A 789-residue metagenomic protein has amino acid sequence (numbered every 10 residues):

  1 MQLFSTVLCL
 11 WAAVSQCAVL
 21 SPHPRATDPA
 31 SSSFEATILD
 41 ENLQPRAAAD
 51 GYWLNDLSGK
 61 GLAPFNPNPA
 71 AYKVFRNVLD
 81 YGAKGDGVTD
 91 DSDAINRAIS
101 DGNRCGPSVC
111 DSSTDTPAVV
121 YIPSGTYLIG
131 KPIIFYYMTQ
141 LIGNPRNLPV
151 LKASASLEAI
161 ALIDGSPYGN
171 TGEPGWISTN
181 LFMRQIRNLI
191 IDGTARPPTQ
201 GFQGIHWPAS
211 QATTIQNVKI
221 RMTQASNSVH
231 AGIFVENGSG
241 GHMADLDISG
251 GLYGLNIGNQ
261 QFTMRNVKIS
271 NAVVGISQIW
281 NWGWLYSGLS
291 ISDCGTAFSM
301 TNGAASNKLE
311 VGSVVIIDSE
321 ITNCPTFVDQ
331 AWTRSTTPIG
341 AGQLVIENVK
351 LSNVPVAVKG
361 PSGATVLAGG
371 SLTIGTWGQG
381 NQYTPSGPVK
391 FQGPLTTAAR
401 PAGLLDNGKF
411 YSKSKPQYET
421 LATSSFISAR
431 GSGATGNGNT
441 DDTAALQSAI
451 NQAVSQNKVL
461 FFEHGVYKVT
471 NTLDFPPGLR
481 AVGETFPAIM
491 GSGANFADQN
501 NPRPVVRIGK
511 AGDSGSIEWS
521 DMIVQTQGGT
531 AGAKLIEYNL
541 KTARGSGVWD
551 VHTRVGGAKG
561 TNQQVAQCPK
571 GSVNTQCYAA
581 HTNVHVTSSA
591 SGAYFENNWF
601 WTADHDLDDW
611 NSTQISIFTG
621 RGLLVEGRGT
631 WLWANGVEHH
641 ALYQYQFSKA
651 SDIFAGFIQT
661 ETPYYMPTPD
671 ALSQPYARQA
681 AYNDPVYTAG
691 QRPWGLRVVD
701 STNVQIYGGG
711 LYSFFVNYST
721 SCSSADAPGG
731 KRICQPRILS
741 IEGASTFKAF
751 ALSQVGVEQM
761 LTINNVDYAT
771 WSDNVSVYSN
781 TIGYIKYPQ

Functional and structural regions predicted by a protein language model:
Q2-V119, P132-I134, R146-R196, Q200-G204 (+21 more regions): Extracellular "leader-to-stem" segments immediately downstream of a signal peptide or signal-anchor in secreted/lumenal
S108-V109, G130, L252-Y253, V273-G275 (+10 more regions): Generic recognition of flexible, low-complexity loop/linker segments
I122-S124, G130, F462-G465, V469-T470 (+5 more regions): Short His-Asn-centered micro-motif
I122-T126, M138, R146, H464-G465 (+2 more regions): Tight coil/turn sites that cap or link beta-strands
L128-G130, Y467-N471, P476, F654 (+1 more regions): Flexible loop/turn segments at secondary-structure boundaries
N437-A453, V466-P476, V482, V625: Glycine-rich phosphate/ribose-binding loops and adjacent secondary-structure elements that form binding surfaces
G629-W631, V637-G656, T662-Y664, L672: Long, well-ordered mid-to-C-terminal structural blocks that present hydrophobic/aromatic surfaces
D700, Y707-G710, S723-G729, P736-A744 (+2 more regions): Long, ordered, helix-rich scaffold segments
